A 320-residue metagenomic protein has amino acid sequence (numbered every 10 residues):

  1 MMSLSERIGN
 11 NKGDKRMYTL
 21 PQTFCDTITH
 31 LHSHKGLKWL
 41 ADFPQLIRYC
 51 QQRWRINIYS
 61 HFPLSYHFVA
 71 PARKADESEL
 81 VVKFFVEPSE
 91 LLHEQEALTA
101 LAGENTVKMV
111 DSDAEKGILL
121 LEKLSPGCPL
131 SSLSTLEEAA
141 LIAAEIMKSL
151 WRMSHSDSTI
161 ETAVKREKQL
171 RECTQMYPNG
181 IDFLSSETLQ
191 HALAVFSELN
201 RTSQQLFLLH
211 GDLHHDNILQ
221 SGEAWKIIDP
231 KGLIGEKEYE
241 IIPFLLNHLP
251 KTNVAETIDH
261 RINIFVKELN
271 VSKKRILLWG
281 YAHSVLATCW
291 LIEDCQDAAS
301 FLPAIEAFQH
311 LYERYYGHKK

Functional and structural regions predicted by a protein language model:
M2-N105, A224, F308-K320: Conserved NTP-binding catalytic cores of kinases and kinase-like/nucleotidyltransferase enzymes across multiple kinase
K38-C50, H155-G211, S221, K267: An alpha-helical support segment within catalytic cores of ATP-dependent transferases
P44, S78-L120, L130-L150, N253-V254: A conserved alpha-helical element in kinase catalytic cores
Y66-R73, V81, M109, L193-Y239: Active-site acidic catalytic loop and adjacent metal/ATP-binding pocket of ATP-dependent phosphoryl transfer enzymes
E87, G103, I118-L136, R152 (+2 more regions): A glycine-centered beta->alpha junction motif in the catalytic cores of kinase/phosphotransferase enzymes
G180, A287-K320: ATP/Mg2+ or Mg2+-diphosphate-binding catalytic cores that bind nucleotide phosphates or diphosphates via glycine-rich
Q220-N270, S300-Y316: Active-site Asp-x-Gly
